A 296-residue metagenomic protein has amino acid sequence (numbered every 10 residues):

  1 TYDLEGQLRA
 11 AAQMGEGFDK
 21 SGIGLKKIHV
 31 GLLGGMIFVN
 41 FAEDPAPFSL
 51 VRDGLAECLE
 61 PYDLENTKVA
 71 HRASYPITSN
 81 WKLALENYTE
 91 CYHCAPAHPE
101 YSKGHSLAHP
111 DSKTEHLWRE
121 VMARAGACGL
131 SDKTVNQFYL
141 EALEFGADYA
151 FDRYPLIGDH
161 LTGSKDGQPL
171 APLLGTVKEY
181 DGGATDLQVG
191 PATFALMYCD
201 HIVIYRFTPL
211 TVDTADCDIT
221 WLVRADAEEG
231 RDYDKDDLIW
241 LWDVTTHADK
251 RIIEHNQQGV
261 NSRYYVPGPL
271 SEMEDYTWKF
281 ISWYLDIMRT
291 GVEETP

Functional and structural regions predicted by a protein language model:
T1-L25, H29: Long, hydrophobic, well-ordered secondary-structure blocks that form the structural core and pocket-lining surfaces
I28-L32, M36-P296: C-terminal catalytic domain of Rieske-type non-heme iron oxygenases
